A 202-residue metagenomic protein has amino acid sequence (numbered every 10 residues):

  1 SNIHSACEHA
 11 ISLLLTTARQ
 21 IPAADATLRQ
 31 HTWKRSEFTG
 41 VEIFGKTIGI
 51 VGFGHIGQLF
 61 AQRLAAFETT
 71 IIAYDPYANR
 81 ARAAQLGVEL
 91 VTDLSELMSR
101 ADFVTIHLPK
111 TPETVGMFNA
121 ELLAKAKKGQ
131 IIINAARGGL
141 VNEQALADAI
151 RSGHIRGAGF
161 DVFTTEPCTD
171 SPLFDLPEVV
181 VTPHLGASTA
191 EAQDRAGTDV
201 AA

Functional and structural regions predicted by a protein language model:
S1-H9, T39, G157, V162-A202: C-terminal helix-to-coil terminal segments
S1-T47, L59-Q62, A66: Phosphate-binding beta-alpha-beta segment of Rossmann-like dinucleotide-binding domains, i.e., the NAD(P)
F53-G54: Glycine-rich Rossmann-fold phosphate-binding loop(s) that bind the pyrophosphate of adenine dinucleotide cofactors
F67, L86-G87, D175-P177: Short, structured coil segments at secondary-structure junctions
I71-A73: Short beta-strand "acidic-cap" motif of Rossmann-like dinucleotide-binding folds
P76-P172, S188: Rossmann-like adenosine-cofactor binding region
